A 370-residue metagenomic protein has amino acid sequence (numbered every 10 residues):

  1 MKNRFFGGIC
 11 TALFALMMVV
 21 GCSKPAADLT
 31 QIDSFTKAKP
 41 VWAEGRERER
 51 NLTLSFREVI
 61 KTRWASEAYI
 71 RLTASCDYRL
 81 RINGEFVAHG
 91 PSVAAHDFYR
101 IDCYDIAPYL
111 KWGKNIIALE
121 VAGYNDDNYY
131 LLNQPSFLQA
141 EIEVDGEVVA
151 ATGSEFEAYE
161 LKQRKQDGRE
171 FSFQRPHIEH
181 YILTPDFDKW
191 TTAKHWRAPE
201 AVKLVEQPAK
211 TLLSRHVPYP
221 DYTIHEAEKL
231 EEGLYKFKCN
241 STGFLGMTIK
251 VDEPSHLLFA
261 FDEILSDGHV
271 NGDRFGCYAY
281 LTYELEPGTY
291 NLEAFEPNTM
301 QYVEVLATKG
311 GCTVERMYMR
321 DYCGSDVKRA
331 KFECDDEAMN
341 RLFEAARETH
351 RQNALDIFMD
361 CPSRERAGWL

Functional and structural regions predicted by a protein language model:
M1-C10: Bacterial N-terminal signal peptides that target proteins for export
V20-G21: C-terminal motif of bacterial Sec signal peptides marking the signal peptidase cleavage site
P25-R364, W369: Extracellular/oxidizing-compartment recognition motifs
